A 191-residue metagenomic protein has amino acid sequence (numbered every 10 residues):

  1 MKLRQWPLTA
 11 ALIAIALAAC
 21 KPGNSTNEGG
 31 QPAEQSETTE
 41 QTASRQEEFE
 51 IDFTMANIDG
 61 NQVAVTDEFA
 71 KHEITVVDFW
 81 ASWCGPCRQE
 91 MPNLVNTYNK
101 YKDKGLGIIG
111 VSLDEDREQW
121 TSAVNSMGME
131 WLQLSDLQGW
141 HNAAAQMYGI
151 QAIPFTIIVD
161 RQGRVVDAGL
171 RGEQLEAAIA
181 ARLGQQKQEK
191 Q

Functional and structural regions predicted by a protein language model:
M1-T54, K190-Q191: N-terminal targeting signals for export/organelle localization
F53, W80-W83, C87, W120 (+1 more regions): Signature tryptophan residues that serve as conserved aromatic anchors
F53-I74: A short beta-strand-turn-helix
H72-T75, F79-W83, A152: Short pre-active-site segment immediately N-terminal to redox-active cysteine/selenocysteine motifs in thiol-based
D78, I108-S112, L134: Short beta-strand segments
Q89-M127, G139-Q146: Structural microenvironment flanking redox-active thiols in thiol-disulfide oxidoreductases
M127-M129, D136-G184: Thiol/disulfide oxidoreductase modules built on the thioredoxin-like
